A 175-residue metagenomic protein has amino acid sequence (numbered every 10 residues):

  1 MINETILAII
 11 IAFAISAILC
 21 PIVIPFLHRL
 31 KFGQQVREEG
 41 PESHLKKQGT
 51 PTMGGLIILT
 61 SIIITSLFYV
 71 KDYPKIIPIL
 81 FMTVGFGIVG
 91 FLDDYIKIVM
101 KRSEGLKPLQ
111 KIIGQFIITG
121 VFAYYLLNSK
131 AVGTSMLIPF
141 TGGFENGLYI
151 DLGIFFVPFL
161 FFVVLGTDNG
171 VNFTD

Functional and structural regions predicted by a protein language model:
I2-Q34, E38-T174: "…together with the soluble PPM/PP2C metallo-phosphatase catalytic core" -> "…together with the soluble PPM/PP2C
